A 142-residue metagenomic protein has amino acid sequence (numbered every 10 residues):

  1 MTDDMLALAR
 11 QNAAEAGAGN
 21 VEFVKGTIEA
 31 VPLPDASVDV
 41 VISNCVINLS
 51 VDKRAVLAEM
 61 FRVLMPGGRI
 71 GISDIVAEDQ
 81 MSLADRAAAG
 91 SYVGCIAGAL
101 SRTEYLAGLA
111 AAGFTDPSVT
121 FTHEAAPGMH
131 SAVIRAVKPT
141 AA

Functional and structural regions predicted by a protein language model:
M1-V31, A55: Class I SAM-dependent methyltransferase SAM/SAH-binding core
E29-V40: A short acidic, Gly/Pro-enriched loop at the edge of an enzyme's catalytic core that lines a small-molecule cofactor
D39-D52: A short SAM/SAH-binding and catalytic strip from SAM-dependent methyltransferases
R54-R69: A short glycine-rich, Lys/Arg-flanked "PGG" loop and its adjoining helix->strand segment in the class I
I72-D74: Acidic carboxylate diad motif detector
A77-I96: Short, glycine-/aromatic-enriched active-site segment of Class I SAM-dependent methyltransferases
A97-G113: Short alpha-helix
A112-A142: Core SAM-dependent methyltransferase catalytic element
